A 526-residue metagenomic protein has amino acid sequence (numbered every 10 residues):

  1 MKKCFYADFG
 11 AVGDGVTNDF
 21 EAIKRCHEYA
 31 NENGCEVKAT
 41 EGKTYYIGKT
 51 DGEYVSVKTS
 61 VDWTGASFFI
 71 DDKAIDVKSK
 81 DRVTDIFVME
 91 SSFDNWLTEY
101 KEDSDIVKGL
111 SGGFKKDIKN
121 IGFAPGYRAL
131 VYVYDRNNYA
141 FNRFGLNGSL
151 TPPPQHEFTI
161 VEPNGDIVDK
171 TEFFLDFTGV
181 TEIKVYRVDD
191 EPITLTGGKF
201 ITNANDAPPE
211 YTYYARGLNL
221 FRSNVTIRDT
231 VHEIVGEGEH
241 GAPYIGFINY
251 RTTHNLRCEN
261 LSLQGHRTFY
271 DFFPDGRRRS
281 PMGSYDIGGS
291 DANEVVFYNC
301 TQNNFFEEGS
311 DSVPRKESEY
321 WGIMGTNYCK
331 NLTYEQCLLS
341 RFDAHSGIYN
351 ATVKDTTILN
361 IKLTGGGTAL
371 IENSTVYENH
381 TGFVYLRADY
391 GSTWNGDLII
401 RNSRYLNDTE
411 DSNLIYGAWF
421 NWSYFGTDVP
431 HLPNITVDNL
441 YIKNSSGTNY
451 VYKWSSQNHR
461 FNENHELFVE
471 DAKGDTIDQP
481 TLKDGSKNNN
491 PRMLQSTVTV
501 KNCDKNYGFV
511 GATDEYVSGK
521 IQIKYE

Functional and structural regions predicted by a protein language model:
M1-E526: Extracellular/periplasmic carbohydrate-active domains that bind, remodel, or depolymerize complex polysaccharides
